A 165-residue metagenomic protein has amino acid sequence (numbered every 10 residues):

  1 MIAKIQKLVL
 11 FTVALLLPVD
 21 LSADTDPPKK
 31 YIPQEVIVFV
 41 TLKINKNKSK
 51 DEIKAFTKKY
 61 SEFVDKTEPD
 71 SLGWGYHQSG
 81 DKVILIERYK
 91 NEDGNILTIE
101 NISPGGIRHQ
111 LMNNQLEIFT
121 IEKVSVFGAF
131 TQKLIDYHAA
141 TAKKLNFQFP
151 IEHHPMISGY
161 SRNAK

Functional and structural regions predicted by a protein language model:
M1-V9: Bacterial N-terminal signal peptides that target proteins for export
V9-P18: Bacterial N-terminal signal peptides
L10, S61, H109-M112, H138: Generic structural marker for isolated residues within well-ordered, non-membrane alpha-helices of soluble domains
S22-V83, D93-E100, E117-K165: Short S/T/G/P-rich N-terminal loop/turn motif that feeds into the first structured element of a domain
L85-E87: Conserved N-terminal glycine/acidic-rich loop preference
E100-Q115: Mid-chain, well-packed structural core segment of small domains
